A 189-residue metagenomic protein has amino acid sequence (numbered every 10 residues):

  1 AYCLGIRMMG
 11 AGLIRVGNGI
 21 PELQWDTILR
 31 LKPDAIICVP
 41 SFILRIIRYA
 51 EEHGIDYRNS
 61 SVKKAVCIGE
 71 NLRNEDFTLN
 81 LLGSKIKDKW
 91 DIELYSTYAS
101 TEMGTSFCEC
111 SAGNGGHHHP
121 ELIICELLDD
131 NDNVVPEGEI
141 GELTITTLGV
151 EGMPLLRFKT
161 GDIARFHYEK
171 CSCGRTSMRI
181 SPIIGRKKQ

Functional and structural regions predicted by a protein language model:
A1-G17, H119-N131, I163-I180: Short N-terminal secondary-structure initiator segments
A1-W90, Y95, A112: Active-site phosphate/ATP/adenylate-binding loop shared across adenylate-forming ligases
C3, R7, Q24-W25, V39 (+9 more regions): N-terminal, helix-rich and Lys/Arg-enriched segments in bacterial and organellar proteins
I20, I36, I43, T144-Q189: AMP-binding/adenylate-forming catalytic core of the ANL superfamily
T27, Y49, D56-R58, I86-K87 (+5 more regions): Alpha-helix boundary/interfacial micro-motifs
E70, S100, R186: Gly/Ser/Thr-rich helix-start
F77-K170: Conserved AMP-binding/adenylate-forming
